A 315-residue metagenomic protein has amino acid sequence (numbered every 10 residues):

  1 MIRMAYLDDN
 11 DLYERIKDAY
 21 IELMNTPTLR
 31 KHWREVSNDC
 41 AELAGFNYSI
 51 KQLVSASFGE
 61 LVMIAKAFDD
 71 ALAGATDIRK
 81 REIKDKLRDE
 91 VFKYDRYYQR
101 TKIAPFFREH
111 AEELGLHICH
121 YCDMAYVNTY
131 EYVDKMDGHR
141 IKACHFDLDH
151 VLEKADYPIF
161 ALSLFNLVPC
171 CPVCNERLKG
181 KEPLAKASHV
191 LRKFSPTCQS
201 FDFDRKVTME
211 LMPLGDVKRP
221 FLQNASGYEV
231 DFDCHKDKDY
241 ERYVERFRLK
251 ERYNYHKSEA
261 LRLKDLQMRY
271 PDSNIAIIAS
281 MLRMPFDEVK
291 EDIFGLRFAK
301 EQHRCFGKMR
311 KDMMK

Functional and structural regions predicted by a protein language model:
M1-F107: N-terminal accessory alpha/beta regions
I2-E35, P220-K315: C-terminal, charged low-complexity interaction regions
T101-H110, A155-A161: Short, intrinsically disordered, charge-biased short linear motifs at domain edges
E112-L116, S163-L167: Short metal-coordination and nucleic-acid-contact micro-motifs, chiefly zinc-binding Cys/His arrays
H117-H120, V127: Extended, Lys/Arg-enriched charged tracts that mediate electrostatic binding to polyanionic substrates
C119-C122, C171-C174: Short cysteine-rich clusters marking metal-coordination/redox-active sites
M124-N166, G180-A185, R192-T197: Histidine-centered nuclease catalytic patch
R177-E241: Domain-level detector of nuclease and nuclease-like folds in predominantly extracellular/periplasmic contexts
